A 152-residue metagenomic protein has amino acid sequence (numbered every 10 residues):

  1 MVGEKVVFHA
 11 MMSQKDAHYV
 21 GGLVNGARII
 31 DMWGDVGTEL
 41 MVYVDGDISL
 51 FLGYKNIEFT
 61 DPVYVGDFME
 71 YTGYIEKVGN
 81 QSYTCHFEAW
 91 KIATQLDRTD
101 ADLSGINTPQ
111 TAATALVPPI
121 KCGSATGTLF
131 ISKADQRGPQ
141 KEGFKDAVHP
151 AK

Functional and structural regions predicted by a protein language model:
M1-G26, A147, A151-K152: Catalytic strand-loop segment that frames the active site of acyl-thioester-processing enzymes
V6-H9, G21, M41, D45 (+1 more regions): OB-fold and OB-like single-stranded nucleic-acid-recognition modules and their adjacent interaction interfaces
V7-S13, E58, T128-F130: Generic structural detector for well-ordered beta-strands
A27-D47: Active-site helix/loop of acyl-thioester processing domains in fatty-acid/polyketide metabolism, spanning hotdog-fold
G46-V65: Small beta-barrel nucleic-acid-binding modules, principally OB-folds
N56-E58, Y74-G79: Short, charged beta-turn/beta-strand-edge "cap" motif at the junction between a beta-strand and an adjacent loop
V63-V65, E76-K152: HotDog/MaoC-like acyl-thioester-processing domains
